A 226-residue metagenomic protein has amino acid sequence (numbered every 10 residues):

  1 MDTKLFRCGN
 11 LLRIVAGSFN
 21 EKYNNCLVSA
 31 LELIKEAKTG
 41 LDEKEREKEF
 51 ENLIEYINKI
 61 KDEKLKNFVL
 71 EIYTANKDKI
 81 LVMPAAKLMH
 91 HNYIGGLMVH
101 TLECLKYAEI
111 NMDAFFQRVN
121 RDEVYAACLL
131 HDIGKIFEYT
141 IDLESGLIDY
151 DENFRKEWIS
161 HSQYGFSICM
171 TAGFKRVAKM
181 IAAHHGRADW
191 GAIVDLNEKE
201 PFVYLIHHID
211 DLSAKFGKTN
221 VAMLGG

Functional and structural regions predicted by a protein language model:
M1: OB-fold (S1/OB) nucleic-acid-binding surfaces
L5-G40: OB-fold/S1-family single-stranded nucleic acid-binding modules
R7, N20, E51, F116-Q117 (+1 more regions): Compositionally biased, low-structure terminal segments
C8-G9, E47, L212: N-terminal leader/capping segments at the start of a protein or of a new domain
L31-D151: Acidic/His-rich, divalent-metal-binding segments that scaffold phosphate/diphosphate chemistry
L88-M89, V99, N111-G225: Divalent metal-dependent catalytic cores for phosphoryl transfer on phosphate-bearing substrates
